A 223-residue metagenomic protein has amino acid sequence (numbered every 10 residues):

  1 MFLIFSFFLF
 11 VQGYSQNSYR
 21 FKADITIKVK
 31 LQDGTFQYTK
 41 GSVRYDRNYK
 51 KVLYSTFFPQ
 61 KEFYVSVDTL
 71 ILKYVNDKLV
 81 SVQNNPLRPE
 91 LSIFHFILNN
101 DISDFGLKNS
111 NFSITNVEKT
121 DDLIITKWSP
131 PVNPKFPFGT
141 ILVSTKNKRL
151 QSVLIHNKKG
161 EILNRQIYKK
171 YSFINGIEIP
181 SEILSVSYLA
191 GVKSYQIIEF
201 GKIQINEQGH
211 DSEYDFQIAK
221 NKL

Functional and structural regions predicted by a protein language model:
M1-R20: Bacterial Sec-dependent N-terminal signal peptides
Q16, Y45-R47, V65-V67, Y74 (+3 more regions): Generic beta-strand structural signal
Q16-F36, V52-L53: A short, Trp-centered hydrophobic/proline-enriched beta-strand micro-motif
Q16-Y19, I27, Y74-F138, Y214-K222: Flexible, processing/modification-adjacent segments and terminal tails in exported/periplasmic/extracellular proteins
I27, T56-F57, Y74-K78, L154-K158 (+1 more regions): Beta-turn initiation residues at beta-strand->coil junctions
T35-S42, F63-D68, G160-N164: Amphipathic hydrophobic-ligand
D46-F96: An acidic-aromatic
D121-Y214: Gly/Pro-enriched, hydrophobic low-complexity segments that function as extracytoplasmic propeptides/linkers
